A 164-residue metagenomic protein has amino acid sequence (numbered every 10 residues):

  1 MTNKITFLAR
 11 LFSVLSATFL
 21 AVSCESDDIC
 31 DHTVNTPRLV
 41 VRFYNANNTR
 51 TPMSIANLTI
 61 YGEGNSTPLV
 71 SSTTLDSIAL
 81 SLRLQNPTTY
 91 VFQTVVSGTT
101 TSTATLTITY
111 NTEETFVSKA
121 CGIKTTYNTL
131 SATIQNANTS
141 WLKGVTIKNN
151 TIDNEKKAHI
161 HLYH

Functional and structural regions predicted by a protein language model:
T2-F12: Bacterial N-terminal signal peptides that target proteins for export
L20-S23: C-terminal motif of bacterial Sec signal peptides marking the signal peptidase cleavage site
E25-D28: Bacterial signal peptide processing site
D31-R42: A short, Gly/Thr-enriched small/hydrophobic beta-strand-prone motif that recurs across taxa
R42-T51: Structural motif
M53-S102: Tryptophan-paired
V96-F116, T125: Short acidic/polar inter-strand loop motif in beta-rich domains
F116-H164: Glycine-rich, aromatic-bearing surface loops/beta-hairpins
